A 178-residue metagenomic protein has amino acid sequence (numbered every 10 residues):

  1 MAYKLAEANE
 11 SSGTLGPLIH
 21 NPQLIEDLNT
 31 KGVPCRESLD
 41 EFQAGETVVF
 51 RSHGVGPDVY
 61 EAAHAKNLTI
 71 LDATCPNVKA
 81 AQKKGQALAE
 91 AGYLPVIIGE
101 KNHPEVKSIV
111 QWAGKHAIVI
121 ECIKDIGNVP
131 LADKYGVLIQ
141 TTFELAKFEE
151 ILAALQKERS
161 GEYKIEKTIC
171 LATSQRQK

Functional and structural regions predicted by a protein language model:
M1-K178: The feature marks the mature, well-folded catalytic cores of soluble enzymes
